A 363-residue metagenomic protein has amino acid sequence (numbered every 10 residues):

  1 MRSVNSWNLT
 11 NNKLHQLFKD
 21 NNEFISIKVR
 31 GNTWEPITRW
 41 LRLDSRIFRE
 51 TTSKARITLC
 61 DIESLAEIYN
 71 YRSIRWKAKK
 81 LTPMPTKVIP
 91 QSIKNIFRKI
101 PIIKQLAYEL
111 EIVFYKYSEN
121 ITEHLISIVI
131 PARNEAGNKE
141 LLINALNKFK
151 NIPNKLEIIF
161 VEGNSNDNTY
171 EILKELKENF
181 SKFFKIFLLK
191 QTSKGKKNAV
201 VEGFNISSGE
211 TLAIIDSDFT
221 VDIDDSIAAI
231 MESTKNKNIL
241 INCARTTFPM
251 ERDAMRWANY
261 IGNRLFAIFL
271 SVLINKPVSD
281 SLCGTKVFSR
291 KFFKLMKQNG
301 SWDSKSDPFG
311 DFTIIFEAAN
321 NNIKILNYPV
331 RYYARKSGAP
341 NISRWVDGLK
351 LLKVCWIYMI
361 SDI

Functional and structural regions predicted by a protein language model:
M1-E111, S281, T285-K286: S-adenosyl-L-methionine-dependent methyltransferase catalytic module, highlighting the catalytic core
N32-E50, A55, Q191-I206, D224-P308 (+3 more regions): Acceptor/aglycone-binding surface of glycosyltransferases and processive sugar-polymer synthases
T86-I126, P131, G137, L141-N144 (+2 more regions): Hydrophobic helical membrane-anchoring modules
G137-L141, D167-L176: Acidic helix N-cap motif at the loop->helix transition within catalytic regions of sugar-transfer enzymes
N144-K155: Short, acidic, metal-binding catalytic loop of nucleotide-sugar glycosyltransferases
L156, Y170-I206: Conserved donor nucleotide-binding strand/loop of the catalytic core
E162-E171, F219: A conserved acidic beta->alpha catalytic loop
L212: Short aromatic/hydrophobic "clamp" motif used to bind/position activated sugar donors
